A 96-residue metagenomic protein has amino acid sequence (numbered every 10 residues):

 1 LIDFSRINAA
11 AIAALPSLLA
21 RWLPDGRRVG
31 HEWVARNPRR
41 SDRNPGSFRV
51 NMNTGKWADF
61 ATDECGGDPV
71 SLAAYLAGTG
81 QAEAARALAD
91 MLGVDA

Functional and structural regions predicted by a protein language model:
L1-A96: N-terminal structured subdomain of primase-like DNA metabolism proteins
